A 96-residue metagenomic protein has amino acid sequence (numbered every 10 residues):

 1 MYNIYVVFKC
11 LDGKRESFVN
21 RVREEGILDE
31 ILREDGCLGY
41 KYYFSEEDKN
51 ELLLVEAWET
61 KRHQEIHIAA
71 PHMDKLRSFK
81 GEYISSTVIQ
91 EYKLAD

Functional and structural regions predicted by a protein language model:
Y2, L38-N50, L76-D96: Glycine-rich beta-strand-turn "strand-cap" elements at beta-sheet edges
Y2-K9, G39-I68: Short, well-ordered beta-strand segments in beta-rich or mixed alpha/beta enzyme and ligand-binding folds
L11, A69-H72, S85: Charged, amphipathic alpha-helical interaction segments
L11-G13, L94: Generic structural motif
K14-C37, H72-K75: Short amphipathic alpha-helical segments
V22, H67-I68, R77-K80: Short, flexible helix/strand-to-coil boundary loops that buttress conserved ligand/catalytic motifs in alpha/beta
